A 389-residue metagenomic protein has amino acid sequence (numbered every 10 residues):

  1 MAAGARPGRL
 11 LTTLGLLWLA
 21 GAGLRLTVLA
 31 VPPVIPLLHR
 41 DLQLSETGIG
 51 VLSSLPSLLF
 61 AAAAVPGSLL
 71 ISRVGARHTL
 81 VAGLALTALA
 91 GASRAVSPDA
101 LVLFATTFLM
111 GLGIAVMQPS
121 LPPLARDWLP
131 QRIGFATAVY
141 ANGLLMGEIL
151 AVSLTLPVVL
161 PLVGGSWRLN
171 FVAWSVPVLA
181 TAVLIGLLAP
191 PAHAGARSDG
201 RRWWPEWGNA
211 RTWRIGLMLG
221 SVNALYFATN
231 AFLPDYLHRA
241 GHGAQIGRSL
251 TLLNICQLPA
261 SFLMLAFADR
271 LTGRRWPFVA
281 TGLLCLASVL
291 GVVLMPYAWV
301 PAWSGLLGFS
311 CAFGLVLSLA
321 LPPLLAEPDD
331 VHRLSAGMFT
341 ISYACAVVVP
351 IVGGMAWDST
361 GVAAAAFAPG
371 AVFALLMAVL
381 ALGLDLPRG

Functional and structural regions predicted by a protein language model:
V31-P32, A210-S261, L265: Extracytoplasmic gate region of multi-pass secondary transporters
Q43, G75, V96-L101, P130 (+2 more regions): Helix-breaking motifs and short loop linkers at transmembrane-helix boundaries and internal kinks in secondary membrane
A62-L101: Conserved MFS/SLC helix-loop-helix module at the cytosolic interface between two early adjacent transmembrane helices
A63-G75, A260-G273, W357: Helix-to-loop junctions at the C-terminal end of transmembrane segments in multipass secondary transporters
T106-G143: Cytoplasmic helix-loop-helix junction between adjacent transmembrane helices in 12-TM secondary transporters
Q131-F135, V139-P190: Helix-loop-helix hairpin linking two adjacent transmembrane segments in secondary transporters
T272-L321: C-terminal transmembrane helical hairpin of 12-TM major facilitator-type secondary transporters
L325-G370: A late C-terminal transmembrane helix in Major Facilitator Superfamily
